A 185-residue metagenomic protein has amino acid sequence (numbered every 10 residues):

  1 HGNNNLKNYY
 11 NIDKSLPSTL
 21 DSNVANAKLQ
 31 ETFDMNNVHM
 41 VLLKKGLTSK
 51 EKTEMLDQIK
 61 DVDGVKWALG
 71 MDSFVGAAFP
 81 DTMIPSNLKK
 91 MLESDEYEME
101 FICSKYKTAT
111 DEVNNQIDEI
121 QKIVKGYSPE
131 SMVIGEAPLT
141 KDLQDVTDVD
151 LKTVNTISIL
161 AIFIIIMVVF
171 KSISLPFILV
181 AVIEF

Functional and structural regions predicted by a protein language model:
G2-L175, A181-F185: Structured non-transmembrane domains adjacent to transmembrane bundles in polytopic membrane proteins
